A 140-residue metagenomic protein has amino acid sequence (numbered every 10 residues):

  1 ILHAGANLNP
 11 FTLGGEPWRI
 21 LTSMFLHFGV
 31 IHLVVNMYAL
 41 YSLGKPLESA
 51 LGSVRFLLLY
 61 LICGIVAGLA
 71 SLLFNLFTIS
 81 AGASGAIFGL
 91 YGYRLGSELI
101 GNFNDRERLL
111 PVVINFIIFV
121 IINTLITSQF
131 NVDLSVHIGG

Functional and structural regions predicted by a protein language model:
I1-G140: A detector for small-residue-rich transmembrane helices and their helix-helix packing motifs
